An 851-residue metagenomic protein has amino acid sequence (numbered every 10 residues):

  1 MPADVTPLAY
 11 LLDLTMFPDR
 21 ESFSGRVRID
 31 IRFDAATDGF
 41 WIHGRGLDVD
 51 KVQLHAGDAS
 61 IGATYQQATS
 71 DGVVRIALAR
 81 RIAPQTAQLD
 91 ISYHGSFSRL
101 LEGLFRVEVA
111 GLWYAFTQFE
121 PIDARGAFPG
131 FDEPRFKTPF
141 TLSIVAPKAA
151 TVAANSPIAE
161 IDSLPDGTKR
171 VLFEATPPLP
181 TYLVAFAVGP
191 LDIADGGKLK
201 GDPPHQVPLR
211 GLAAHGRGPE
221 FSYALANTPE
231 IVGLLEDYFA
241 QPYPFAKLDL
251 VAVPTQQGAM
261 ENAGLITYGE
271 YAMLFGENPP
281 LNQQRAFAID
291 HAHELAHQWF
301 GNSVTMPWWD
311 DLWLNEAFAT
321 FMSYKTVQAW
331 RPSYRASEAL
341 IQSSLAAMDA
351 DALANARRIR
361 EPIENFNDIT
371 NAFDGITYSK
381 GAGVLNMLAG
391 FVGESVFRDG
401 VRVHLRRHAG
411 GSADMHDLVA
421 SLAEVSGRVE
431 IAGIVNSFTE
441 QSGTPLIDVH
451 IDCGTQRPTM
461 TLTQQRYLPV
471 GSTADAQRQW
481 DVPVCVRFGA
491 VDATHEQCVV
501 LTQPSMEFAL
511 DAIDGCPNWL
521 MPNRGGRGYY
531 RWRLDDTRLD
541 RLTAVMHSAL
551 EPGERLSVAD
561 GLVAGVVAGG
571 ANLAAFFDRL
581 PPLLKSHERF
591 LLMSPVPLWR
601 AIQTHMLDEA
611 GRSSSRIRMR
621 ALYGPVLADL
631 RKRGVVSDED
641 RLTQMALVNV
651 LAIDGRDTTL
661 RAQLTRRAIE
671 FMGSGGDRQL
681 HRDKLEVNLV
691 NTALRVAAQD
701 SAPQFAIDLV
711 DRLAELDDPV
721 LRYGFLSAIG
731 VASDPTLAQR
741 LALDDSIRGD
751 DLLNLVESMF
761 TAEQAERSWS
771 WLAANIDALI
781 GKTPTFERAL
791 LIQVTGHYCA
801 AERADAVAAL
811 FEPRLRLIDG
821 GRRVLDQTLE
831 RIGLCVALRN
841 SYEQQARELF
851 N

Functional and structural regions predicted by a protein language model:
M1-S24, G57-A59, V109-Y114, P134 (+1 more regions): N-terminal, polar/Ser/Thr-rich
P2, A83, S92-T141, G189-G196 (+3 more regions): Glycine/proline-rich low-complexity spacer/linker segments in large multi-domain proteins
F23-F33: Short beta-strand elements of extracellular/lumenal beta-sandwich folds
G25, F119-I122, P129-A292, F321-Y324 (+3 more regions): Hydrophobic helix-coil surface modules that form long, contiguous segments used for peptide/substrate interaction
T37-I61, Q479-D481, C485-R487: Solvent-exposed beta-hairpin/edge-strand motifs
G46-V109, D166-G167, S505-G515: A surface-exposed beta-strand-loop module
V49, F173, D202-Q465, V470-T473 (+5 more regions): Hydrophobic alpha-helical and helix-loop surface patches within well-folded domains that function as non-catalytic
S344-L345, A474-A476, R487-E496, A509-N851: Long, ordered, helix-rich scaffold segments
